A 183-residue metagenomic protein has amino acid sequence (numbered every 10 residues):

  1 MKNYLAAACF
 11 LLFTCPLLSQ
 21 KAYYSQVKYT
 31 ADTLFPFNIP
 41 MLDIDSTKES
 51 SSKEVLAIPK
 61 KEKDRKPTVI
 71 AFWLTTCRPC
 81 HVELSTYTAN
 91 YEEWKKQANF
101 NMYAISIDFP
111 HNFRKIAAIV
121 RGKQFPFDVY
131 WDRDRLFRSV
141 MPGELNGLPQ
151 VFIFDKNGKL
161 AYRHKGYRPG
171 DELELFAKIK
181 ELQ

Functional and structural regions predicted by a protein language model:
M1-E49, Y162: N-terminal targeting signals for export/organelle localization
I39, V151-F152: Generic short beta-strand
I39-T68: A short beta-strand-turn-helix
R65-T68, W73-T76, F109, G147: Short pre-active-site segment immediately N-terminal to redox-active cysteine/selenocysteine motifs in thiol-based
F72-A89: Conserved redox-active cysteine motifs that mediate thiol-disulfide chemistry, especially di-cysteine Cys-X(1-2)-Cys
N99-F113, F125-R135: Thiol-based oxidoreductase modules, predominantly thioredoxin-like and allied folds used for disulfide exchange
A117-Q150: Short, internal strand/loop/helix patches that form the active-site neighborhood or redox-interaction surface
I153-Q183: Thiol-/selenol-based redox modules, centered on thioredoxin-like and closely related oxidoreductase domains
